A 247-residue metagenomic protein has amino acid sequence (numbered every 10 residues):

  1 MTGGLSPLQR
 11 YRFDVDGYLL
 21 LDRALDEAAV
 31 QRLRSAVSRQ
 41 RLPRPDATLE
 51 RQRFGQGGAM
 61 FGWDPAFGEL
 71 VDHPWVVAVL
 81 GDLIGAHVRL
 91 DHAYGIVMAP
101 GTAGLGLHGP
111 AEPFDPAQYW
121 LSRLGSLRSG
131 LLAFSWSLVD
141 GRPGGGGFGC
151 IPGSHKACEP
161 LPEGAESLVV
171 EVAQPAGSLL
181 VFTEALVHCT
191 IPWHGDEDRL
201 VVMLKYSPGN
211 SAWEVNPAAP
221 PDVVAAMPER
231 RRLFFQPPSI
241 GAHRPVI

Functional and structural regions predicted by a protein language model:
M1-D16, D22-W120, G125: Non-heme Fe(II)-dependent double-stranded beta-helix
W63-E69, S167-L168, C189-I191: Active-site rim elements
V79, L179, L186-V187, I191-I247: Non-heme Fe(II)/2-oxoglutarate
H92-G95, F134-W136, V202-Y206: A structural signal for short, well-ordered beta-strand segments
T102-A173, S211-N216: Catalytic core of non-heme Fe(II) oxygenases with the double-stranded beta-helix
G141, T183-L186: Short Ser/Thr-interspersed hydrophobic loop/turn segments at strand-loop and sheet-helix junctions that line or gate
